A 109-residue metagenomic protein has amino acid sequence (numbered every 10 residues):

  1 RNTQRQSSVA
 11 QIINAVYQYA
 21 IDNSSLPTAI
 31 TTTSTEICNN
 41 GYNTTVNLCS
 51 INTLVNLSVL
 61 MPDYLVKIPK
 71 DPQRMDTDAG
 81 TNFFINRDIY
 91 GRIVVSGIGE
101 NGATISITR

Functional and structural regions predicted by a protein language model:
R1-S7: Amphipathic alpha-helical segments typified by the pilin-like N-terminal helix that continues immediately C-terminal
S7-S34, N40, V66-D71: Alpha-helix exit/C-cap motif
V9-I12, V16, L57-L60, Y64-I68 (+2 more regions): Generic hydrophobic secondary-structure signal
S25-A29, N47, N56, T108: Short, solvent-exposed coil/turn linker segments
S34-K70, R74: Acidic, glycine-rich loop-and-strand cores that form catalytic or ligand-binding grooves in diverse globular domains
V66-R109: Short, surface-exposed interaction loops/tails
